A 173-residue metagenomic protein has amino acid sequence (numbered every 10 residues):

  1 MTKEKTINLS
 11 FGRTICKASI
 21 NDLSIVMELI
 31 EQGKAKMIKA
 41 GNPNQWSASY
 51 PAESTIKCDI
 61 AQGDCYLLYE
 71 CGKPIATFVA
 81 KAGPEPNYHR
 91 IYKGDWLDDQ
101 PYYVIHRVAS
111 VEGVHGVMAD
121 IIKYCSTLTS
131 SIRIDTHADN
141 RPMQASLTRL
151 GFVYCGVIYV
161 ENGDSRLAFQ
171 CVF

Functional and structural regions predicted by a protein language model:
R13-E28: A short beta-loop-alpha structural element at the N-terminal edge of CoA-dependent acyl/N-acetyltransferase catalytic
K34-S54: Conserved GNAT-fold acetyl-CoA-binding loop/helix
L67, K73-P84: Conserved beta-strand in the GNAT
V79-G113: Conserved acyl-donor/pantetheine-binding loop and adjacent beta-alpha core of acyl/acetyltransferases and related
S110-T127, A145-R149: Conserved acetyl-CoA-binding loop-helix of GNAT-fold acetyltransferases
T127-D139: Conserved GNAT acetyl-CoA-binding A-motif
D135, V153-L167: Conserved catalytic-core motifs of GNAT/GCN5-like acyltransferases
D139-G156: Conserved active-site alpha-helix within GNAT-family acetyltransferase domains
